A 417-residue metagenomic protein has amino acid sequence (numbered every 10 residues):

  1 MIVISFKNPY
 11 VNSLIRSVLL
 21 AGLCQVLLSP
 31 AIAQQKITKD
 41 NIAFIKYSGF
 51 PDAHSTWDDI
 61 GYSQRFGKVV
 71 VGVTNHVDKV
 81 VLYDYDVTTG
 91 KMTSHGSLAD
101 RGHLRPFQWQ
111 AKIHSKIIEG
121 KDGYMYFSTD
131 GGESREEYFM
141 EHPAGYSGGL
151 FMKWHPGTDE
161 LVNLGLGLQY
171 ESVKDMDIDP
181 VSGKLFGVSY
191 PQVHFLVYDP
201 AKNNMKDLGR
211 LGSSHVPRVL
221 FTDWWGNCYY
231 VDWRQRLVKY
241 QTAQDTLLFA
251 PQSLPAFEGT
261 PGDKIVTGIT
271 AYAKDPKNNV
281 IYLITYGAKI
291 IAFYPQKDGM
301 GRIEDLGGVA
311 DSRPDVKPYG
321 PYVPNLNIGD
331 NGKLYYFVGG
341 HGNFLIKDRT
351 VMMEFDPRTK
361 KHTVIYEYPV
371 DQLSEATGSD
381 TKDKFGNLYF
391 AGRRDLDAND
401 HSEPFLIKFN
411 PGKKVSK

Functional and structural regions predicted by a protein language model:
K46-V80: Beta-strand-rich domains and repeat architectures in extracellular enzymes and scaffolds, especially beta-propellers
Y47-D52, G96-A99, P106-W109, L164-Q169 (+5 more regions): Surface loop/turn motifs at the tips and blade-to-blade linkers of beta-strand repeat domains
H54-D59, H103-I117, Y170-D177, S214-W224 (+3 more regions): Repeated scaffold domains used in trafficking and secretory/extracellular systems, primarily beta-propellers
Y62-F66, E119-D122, I178-S182, T222-W225 (+3 more regions): Residue-level detector of Asp-centered blade-edge/turn motifs that repeat once per structural unit in beta-propeller
G90-D122, F127-G132: Blade-loop segments of beta-propeller domains
F127-Y146, F337-R349, R393-P404: Short, conserved, GDST-rich strand-edge loop motifs in beta-rich repeat architectures
L283-A288, R313-P357: Loop/turn-rich, solvent-exposed surfaces of beta-rich toroidal or solenoidal domains
L373-K417: Blade-level signature of beta-propeller repeat domains, shared across WD40, Kelch, NHL, RCC1 and BNR/Asp-box propellers
